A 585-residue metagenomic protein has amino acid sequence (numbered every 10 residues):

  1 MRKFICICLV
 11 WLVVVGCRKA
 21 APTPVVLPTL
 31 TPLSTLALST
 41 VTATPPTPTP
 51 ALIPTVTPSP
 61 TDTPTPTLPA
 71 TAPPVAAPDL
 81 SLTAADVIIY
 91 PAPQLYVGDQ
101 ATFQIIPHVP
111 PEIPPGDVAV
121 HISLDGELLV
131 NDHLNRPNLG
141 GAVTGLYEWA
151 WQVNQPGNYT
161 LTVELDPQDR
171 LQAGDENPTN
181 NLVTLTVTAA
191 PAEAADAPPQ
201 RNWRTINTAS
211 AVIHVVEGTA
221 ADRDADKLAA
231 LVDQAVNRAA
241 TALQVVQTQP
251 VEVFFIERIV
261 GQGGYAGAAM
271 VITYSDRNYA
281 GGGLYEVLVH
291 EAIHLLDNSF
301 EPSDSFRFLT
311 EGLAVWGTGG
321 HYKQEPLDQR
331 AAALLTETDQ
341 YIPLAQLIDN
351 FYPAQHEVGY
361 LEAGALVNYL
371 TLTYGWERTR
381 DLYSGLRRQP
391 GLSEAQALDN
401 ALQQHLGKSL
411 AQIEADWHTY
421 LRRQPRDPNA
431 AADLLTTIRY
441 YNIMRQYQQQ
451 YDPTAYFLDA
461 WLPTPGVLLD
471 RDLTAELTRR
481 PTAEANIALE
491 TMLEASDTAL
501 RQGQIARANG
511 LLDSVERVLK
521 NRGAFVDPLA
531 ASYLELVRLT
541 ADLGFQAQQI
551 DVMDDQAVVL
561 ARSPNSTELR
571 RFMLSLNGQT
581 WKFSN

Functional and structural regions predicted by a protein language model:
M1-F4, L458: Positively charged n-region of N-terminal signal peptides that target proteins for export
I5-L12: Sec-dependent N-terminal signal peptides
V14-G16: C-terminal motif of bacterial Sec signal peptides marking the signal peptidase cleavage site
K19-L33, T40, P46-V87, I106 (+3 more regions): Beta/coil-rich, acidic/histidine-enriched accessory regions frequently appended to metallopeptidases
P60-P199, E484, A524: Extracellular/luminal regions of secreted and cell-surface proteins that mediate adhesion/ECM remodeling
Q200-F306, H321-E325, A332-L335, A345-P353 (+3 more regions): Juxtacatalytic substrate-recognition/specificity segment
A225, A229-V236, V289-I293, T310-E311 (+7 more regions): Extracytoplasmic/secreted envelope proteins and their assembly/folding machinery, especially bacterial periplasmic
A239, G317, E337-G407, W417 (+2 more regions): Active-site-proximal alpha-helical
